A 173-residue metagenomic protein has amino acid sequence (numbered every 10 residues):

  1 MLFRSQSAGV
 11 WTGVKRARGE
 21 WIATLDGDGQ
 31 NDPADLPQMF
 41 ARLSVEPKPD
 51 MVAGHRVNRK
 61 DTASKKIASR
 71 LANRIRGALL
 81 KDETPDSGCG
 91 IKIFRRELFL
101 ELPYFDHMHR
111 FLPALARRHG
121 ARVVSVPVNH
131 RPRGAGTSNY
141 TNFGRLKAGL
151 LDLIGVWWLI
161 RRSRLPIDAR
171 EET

Functional and structural regions predicted by a protein language model:
M1-A63, R70, A78, E97 (+3 more regions): Structured catalytic core of nucleotide-sugar glycosyltransferases
G13, A68, N139-N142: Short low-complexity, flexible loop/linker segments enriched in glycine and/or proline with clustered acidic
D26-G29, C89, D106, G136: Short, flexible active-site loop motifs that bind/organize anionic cofactors or intermediates
A34, I67, C89, H107-M108: A generic structural signal for residues located within well-ordered alpha-helices of large catalytic or ligand-binding
V45, R74, K81, F105-T173: Hydrophobic helical membrane-anchoring modules
M51, E83-T84: A conserved pocket-lining segment of Rossmann-fold NAD(P)-dependent short-chain dehydrogenase/reductase
K60, K92, P132-R133: A short acidic, often aromatic-flanked loop/helix-cap motif at beta-alpha or helix-coil junctions that lines enzyme
P85-F94, R110: Short glycine- and hydrophobic/aromatic-rich loop-to-beta-strand nucleating segment in the catalytic cores
